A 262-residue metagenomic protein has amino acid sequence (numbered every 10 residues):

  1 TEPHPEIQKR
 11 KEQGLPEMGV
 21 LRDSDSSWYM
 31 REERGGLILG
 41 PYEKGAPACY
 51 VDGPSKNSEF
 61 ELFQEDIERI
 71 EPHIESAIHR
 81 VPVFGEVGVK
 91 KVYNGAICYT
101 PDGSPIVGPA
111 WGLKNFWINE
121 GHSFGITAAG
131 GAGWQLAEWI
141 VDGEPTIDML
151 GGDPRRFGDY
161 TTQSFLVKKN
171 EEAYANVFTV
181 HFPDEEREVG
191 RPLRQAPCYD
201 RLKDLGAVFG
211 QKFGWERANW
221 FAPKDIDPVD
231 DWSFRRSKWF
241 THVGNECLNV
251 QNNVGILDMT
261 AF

Functional and structural regions predicted by a protein language model:
T1-Q13, P72: Central beta-strand plus flanking loop segment that forms part of the substrate or channel wall within the catalytic
H4-E6, G36, E43-A48, L113: Active-site/binding-pocket entry motifs
Q8-L15, G85-K91: Short Pro/Gly-enriched beta-strand edge/turn motifs at strand-loop
G14-E17, D23-S27, Q195, N249: Glycine-rich, charged/polar anion/phosphate-binding loops that engage phosphate groups from diverse ligands
D25, R34, A48-R194: C-terminal catalytic lobe of FAD-dependent flavoproteins
Y29-R31, L37-P41, R217: Short hydrophobic-aromatic micro-motifs
I147-D148, G152-F262: Glycine/proline-enriched, intrinsically flexible loops and inter-domain linkers
